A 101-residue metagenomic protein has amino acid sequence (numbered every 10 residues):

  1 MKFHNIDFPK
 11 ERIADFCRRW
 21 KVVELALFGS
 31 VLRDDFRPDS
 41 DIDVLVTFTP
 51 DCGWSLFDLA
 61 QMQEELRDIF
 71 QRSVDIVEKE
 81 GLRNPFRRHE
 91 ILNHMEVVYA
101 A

Functional and structural regions predicted by a protein language model:
M1-E24, L32-D34, P38, T49-A101: Catalytic core of pol beta-like nucleotidyltransferases
L27: Conserved histidines in hydrophobic membrane contexts and catalytic metal-binding motifs
P38-V44: A short, structured beta-strand/loop element
